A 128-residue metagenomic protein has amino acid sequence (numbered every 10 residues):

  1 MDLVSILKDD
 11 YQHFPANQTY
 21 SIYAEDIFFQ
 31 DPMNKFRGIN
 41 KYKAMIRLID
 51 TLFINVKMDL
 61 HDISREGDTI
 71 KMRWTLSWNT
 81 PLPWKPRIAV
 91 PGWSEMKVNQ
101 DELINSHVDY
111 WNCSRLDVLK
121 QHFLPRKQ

Functional and structural regions predicted by a protein language model:
M1-Q128: C-terminal and inter-domain tail/linker signature
